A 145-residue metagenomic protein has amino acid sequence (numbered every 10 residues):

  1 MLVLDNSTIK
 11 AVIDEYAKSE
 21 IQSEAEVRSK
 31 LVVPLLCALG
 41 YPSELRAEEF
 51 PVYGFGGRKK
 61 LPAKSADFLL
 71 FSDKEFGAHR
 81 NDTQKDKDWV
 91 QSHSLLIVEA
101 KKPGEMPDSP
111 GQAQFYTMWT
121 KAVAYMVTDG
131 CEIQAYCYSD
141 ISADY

Functional and structural regions predicted by a protein language model:
M1-A124, E132-Y145: A short, conserved, highly charged catalytic patch centered on acidic carboxylates
D129: Glycine- and acidic-residue-rich phosphate-binding/metal-coordinating active-site segment common to enzymes that handle
